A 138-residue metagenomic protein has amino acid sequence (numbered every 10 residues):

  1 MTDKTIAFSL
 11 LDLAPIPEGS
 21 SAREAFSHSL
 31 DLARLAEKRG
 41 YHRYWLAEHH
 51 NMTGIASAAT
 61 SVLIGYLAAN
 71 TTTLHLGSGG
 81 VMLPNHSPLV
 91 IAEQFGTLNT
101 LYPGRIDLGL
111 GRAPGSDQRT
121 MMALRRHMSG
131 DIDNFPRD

Functional and structural regions predicted by a protein language model:
M1-H75: N-terminal beta1-alpha1-beta2 module of alpha/beta enzyme domains
A7-A22, N85-D138: Flexible, glycine-rich active-site loops centered on histidine and acidic residues that chelate a metal or position
A47, G79, G109-G111: Structural motif
N51, V62, L74-G77, E93 (+2 more regions): Generic detector of intrinsically disordered, low-complexity, polar/charged segments
A56-T60, P84, I91: Generic structural signal for well-ordered secondary structure
G77-N85: The substrate-binding groove and active-site-proximal loops of carbohydrate-active enzymes, especially glycoside
